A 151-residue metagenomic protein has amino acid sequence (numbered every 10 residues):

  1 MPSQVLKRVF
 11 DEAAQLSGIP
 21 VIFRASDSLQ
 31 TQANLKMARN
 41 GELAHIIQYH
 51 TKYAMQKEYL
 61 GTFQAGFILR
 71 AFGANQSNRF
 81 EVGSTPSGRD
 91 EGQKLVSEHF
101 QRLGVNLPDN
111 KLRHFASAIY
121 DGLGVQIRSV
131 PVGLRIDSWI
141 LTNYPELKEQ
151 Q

Functional and structural regions predicted by a protein language model:
M1-G41, A54: Auxiliary, metal-adjacent structural segments of Zn-dependent hydrolase domains
L6-S17, A65, L69, I140 (+1 more regions): Hydrophobic, Leu/Ile/Phe/Ala-enriched alpha-helical segments that form helix-helix packing faces
G41-Q48, H114-G122: Short linear interaction motifs
H45-G61: Short pre-active-site segment immediately N-terminal to the catalytic Zn-binding motif
K57-Q76: Active-site recognition of the HExxH zinc-binding catalytic motif
R70-I119: Post-HEXXH active-site segment of zinc metalloproteases
L123-I136: Solvent-exposed aromatic/hydrophobic patches embedded in short alpha-helical segments
R135-Q151: Pan-zinc metallopeptidase signature
